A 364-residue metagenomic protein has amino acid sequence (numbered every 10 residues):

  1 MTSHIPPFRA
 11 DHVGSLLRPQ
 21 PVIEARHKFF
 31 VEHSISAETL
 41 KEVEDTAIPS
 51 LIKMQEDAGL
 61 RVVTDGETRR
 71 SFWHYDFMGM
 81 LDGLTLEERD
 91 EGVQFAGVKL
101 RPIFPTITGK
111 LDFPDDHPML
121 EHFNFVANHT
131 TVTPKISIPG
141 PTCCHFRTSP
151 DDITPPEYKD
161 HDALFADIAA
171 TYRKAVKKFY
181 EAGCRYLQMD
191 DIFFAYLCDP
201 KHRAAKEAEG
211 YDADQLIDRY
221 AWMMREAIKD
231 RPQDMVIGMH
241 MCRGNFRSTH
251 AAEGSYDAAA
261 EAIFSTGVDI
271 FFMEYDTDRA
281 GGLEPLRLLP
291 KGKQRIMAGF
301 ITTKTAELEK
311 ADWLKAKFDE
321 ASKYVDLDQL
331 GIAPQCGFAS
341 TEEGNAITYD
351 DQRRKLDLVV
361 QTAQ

Functional and structural regions predicted by a protein language model:
M1-Q364: Domain-level signal for soluble alpha/beta catalytic cores
